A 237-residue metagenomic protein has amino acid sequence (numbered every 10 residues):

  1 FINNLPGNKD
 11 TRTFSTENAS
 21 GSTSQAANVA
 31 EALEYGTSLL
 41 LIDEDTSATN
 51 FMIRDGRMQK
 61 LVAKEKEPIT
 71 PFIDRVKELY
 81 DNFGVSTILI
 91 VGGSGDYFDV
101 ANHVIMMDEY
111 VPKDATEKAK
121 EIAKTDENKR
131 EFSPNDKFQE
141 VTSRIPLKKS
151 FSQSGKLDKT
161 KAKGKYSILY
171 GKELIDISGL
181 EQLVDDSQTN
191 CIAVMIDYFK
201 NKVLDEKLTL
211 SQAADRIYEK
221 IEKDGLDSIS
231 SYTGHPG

Functional and structural regions predicted by a protein language model:
F1-L5, L41-R54, T160-S167: A glycine-rich, aromatic-flanked flexible loop/lid motif
F1-N8, T13-S15, V29-A30, L40 (+2 more regions): Charged/polar interaction segments and conserved charged motifs
I2-S22, I53-T70: Flexible beta-alpha connector loops of hexameric P-loop NTPases
S15-G21, T70-D74, K118-I122, P134-F138: Short C-terminal domain-edge/linker segments immediately following a structured domain
S20-L33: Conserved alpha-helical scaffold flanking the Walker A/P-loop in AAA+ ATPase domains
A27, P71-D74, N190: Short, contiguous clusters of charged residues that form electrostatic/catalytic patches at enzyme active sites, used
A32-V76, Y80-N82, I90-K118: Conserved P-loop NTPase nucleotide-binding/switch module
D81-G84, I90-G237: Conserved NTP phosphate-binding and transfer environment spanning the P-loop NTPase/kinase superfamily
